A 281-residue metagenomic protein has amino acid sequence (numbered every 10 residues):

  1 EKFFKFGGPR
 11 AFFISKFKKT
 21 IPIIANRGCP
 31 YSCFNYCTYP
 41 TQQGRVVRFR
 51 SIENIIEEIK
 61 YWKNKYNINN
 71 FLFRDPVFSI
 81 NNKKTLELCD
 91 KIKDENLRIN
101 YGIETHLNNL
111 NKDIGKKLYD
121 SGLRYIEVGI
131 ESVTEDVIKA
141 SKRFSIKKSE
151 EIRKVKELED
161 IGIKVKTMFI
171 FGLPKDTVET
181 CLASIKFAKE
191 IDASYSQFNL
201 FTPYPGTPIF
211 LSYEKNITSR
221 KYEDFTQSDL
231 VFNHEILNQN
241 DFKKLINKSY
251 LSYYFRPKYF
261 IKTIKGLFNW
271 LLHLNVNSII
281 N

Functional and structural regions predicted by a protein language model:
K2-K166, K186: Radical SAM [4Fe-4S] cluster-binding motif and immediate context
K2-P22, K164, E179-L182, K186-F198 (+1 more regions): C-terminal accessory regions of radical SAM enzymes
Y39-Q43, F169, Q227-V231: Short, flexible active-site loops
S51, K84, K147, T177-T180 (+1 more regions): An acidic site on a long C-lobe helix of protein kinase domains
I59, G129, G172, I209 (+1 more regions): A broad "ordered helical/assembly scaffold" signature
R74-D75, F169-I170, L230, I264-K265: Short linear capping/connector segments at secondary-structure termini
P76-I80, H106-L107, F171-K175, N199-P208: Short, solvent-exposed turn/loop segments enriched in Gly/Ser/Thr/Pro and often Arg
